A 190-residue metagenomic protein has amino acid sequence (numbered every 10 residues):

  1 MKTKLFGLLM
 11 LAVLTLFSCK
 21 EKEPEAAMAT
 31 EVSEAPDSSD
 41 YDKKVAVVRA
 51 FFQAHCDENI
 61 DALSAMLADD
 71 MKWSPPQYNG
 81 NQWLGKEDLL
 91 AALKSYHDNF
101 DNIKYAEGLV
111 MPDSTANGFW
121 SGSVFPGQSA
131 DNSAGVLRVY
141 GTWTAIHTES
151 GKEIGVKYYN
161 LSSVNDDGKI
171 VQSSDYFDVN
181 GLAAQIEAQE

Functional and structural regions predicted by a protein language model:
K4-G7, K20-E190: C-terminal and inter-domain tail/linker signature
T15-S18: C-terminal motif of bacterial Sec signal peptides marking the signal peptidase cleavage site
